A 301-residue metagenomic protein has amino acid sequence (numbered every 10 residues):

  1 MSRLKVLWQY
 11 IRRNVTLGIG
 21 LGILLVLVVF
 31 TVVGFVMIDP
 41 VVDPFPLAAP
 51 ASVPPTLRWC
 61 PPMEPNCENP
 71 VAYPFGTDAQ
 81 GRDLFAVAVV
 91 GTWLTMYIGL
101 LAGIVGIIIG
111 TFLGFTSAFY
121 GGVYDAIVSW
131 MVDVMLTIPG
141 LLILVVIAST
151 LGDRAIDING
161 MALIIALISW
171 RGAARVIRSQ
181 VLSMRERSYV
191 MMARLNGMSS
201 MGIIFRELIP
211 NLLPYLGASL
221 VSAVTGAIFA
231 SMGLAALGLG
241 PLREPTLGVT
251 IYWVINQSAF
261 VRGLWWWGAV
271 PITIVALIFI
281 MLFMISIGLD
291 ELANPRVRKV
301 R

Functional and structural regions predicted by a protein language model:
M1-T111, F115, V123, R243 (+1 more regions): Gly/Trp-centered helix-boundary motif
G34-V42, A118-G122, I147-D153, I168 (+4 more regions): Short helix-capping/hinge motifs at transmembrane helix termini and TM-loop junctions
P74, V105-R187, N196, Y215-G217: Generic hydrophobic transmembrane alpha-helix motif, especially the helices
T77-R82, F119-Y120, M192-G202, R206-N211: Short helix-to-coil transition segments within interhelical loops that connect adjacent transmembrane helices
L84, M96, L142, I158-A162 (+3 more regions): The feature captures the transmembrane alpha-helix scaffold of multi-pass secondary transporters
V87-G91, M131, I177, V181 (+3 more regions): Short hydrophobic alpha-helical segments within the ABC transporter permease transmembrane module
W93-I109, M201-G233: Transmembrane alpha-helices
L136, S149-T150, F229-V270, I274: Glycine-rich helix-loop "coupling/hinge" segments at transmembrane-helix boundaries in multipass transporters
